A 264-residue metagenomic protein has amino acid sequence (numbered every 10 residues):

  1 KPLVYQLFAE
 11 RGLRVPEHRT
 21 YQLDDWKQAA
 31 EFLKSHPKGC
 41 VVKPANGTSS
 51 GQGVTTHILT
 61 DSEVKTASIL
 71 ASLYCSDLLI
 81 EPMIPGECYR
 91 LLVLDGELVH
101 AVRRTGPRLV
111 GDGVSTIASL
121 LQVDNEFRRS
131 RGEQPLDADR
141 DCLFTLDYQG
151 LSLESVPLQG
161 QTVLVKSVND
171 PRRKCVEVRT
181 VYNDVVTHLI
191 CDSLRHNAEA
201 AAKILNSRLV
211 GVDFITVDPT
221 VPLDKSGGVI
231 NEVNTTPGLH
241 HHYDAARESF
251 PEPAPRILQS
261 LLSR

Functional and structural regions predicted by a protein language model:
K1-C142, C191-H196: Active-site nucleotide/adenylate-binding loops and adjacent lid/helix of ATP-dependent enzymes
L3, T66, H196-A200, E252 (+2 more regions): Long, highly charged amphipathic alpha-helices
L3-L7, V41-P44, P171-V176, H188 (+1 more regions): Short amphipathic alpha-helical segments, especially helix-boundary/capping motifs
V42, L78, V210-V212, N231: Hydrophobic faces of well-ordered beta-strands that scaffold small-molecule active sites in alpha/beta enzyme cores
L70, Y74, N125-T220: A long amphipathic alpha-helix within ATP-dependent nucleotide-binding catalytic cores
G86-C88, D95-V99, S207-L209, L223 (+1 more regions): Coil-to-beta-strand transition motifs
T180-L189, K203-S207, T216-R264: C-terminal active-site "lid" helix and adjoining low-complexity regulatory extension at the edge of ATP-using catalytic
